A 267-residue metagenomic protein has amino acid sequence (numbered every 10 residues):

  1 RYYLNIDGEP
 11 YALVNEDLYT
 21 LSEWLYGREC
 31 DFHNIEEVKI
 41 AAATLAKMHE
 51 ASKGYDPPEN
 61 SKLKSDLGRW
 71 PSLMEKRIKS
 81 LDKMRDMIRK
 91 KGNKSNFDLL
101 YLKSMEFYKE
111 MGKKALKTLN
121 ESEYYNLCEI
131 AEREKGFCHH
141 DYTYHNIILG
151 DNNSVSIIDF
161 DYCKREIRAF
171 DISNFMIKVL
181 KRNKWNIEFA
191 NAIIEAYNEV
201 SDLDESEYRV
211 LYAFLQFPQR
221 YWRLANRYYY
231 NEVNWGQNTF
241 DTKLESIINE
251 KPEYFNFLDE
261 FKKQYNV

Functional and structural regions predicted by a protein language model:
R1-L63: ATP-binding pocket architecture of kinase catalytic cores
Y2, K117-F170: Active-site acidic catalytic loop and adjacent metal/ATP-binding pocket of ATP-dependent phosphoryl transfer enzymes
Y19-F32, S80-K91, F175, F217-N238: A glycine-centered beta->alpha junction motif in the catalytic cores of kinase/phosphotransferase enzymes
C30-H33, E59-F137, D241-T242, S246: ATP-dependent phospho-/nucleotidyl transfer catalytic cores
A169-D202, L215-G236: Active-site activation/catalytic loop segments of kinase-like enzymes and analogous catalytic loops in related
L203-E207: Helix N-cap / loop-to-helix initiation motif
Y221-V267: ATP/Mg2+ or Mg2+-diphosphate-binding catalytic cores that bind nucleotide phosphates or diphosphates via glycine-rich
